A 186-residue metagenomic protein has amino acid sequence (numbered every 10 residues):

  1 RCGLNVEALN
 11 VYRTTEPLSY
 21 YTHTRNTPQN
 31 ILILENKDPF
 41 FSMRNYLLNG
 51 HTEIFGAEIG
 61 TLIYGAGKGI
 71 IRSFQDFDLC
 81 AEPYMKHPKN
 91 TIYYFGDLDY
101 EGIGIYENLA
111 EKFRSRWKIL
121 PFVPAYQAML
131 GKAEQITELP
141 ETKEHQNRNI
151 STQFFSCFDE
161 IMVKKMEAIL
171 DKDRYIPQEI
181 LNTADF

Functional and structural regions predicted by a protein language model:
R1-T91, Y100-F186: Nucleic-acid enzyme cleavage-core boundary/entry regions
D97: Catalytic palm subdomain of template-directed nucleic-acid polymerases, centered on the conserved carboxylate motif
